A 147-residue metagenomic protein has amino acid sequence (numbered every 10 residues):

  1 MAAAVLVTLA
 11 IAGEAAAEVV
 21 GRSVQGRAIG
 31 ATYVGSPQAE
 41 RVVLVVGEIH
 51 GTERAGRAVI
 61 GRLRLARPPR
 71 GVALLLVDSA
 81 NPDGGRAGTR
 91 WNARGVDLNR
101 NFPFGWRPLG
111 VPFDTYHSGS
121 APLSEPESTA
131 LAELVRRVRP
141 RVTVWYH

Functional and structural regions predicted by a protein language model:
A2-A12: Bacterial N-terminal signal peptides
I11-E18, G85: Intrinsically disordered low-complexity regions specifically enriched for long asparagine
A17-A28: N-terminal cap/lid segment of alpha/beta-hydrolase-fold proteins
S23-V24, E40-V46, E53-R64, P68-H147: Active-site/substrate-binding loop(s) of hydrolase catalytic cores
G30-A39: Short beta-strand-to-loop junctions in surface cap/lid or active-site-entrance loops
